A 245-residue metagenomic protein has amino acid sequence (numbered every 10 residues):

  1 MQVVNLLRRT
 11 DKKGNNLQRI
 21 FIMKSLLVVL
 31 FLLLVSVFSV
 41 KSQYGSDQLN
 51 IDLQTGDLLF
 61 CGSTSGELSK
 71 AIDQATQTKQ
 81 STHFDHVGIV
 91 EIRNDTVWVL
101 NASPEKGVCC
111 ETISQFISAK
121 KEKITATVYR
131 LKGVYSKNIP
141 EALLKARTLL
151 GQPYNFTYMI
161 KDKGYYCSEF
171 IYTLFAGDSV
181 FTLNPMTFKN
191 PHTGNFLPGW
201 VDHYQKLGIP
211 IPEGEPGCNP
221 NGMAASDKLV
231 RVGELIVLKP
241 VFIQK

Functional and structural regions predicted by a protein language model:
M1-R8, N15-S46: Bacterial Sec-dependent N-terminal signal peptides
L6, K12, N16-L17, P220-G222 (+1 more regions): Short linear motifs in intrinsically disordered/low-complexity regions
V40-K245: Cysteine-nucleophile amide-bond enzymes
